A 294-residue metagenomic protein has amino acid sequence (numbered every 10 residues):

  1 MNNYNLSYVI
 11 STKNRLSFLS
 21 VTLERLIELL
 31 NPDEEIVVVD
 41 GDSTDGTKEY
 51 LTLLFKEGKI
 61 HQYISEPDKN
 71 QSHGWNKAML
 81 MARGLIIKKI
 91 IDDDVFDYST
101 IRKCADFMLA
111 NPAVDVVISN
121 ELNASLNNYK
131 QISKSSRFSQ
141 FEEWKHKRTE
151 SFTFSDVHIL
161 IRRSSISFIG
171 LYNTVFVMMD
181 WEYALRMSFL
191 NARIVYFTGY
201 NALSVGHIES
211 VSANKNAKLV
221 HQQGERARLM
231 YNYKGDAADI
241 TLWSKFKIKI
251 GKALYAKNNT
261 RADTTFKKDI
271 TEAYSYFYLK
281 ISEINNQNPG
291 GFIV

Functional and structural regions predicted by a protein language model:
Y4-S7, E35, E182: Cell-envelope/extracellular polymer assembly enzymes that use nucleotide-activated donors
E24-D33: Short, acidic, metal-binding catalytic loop of nucleotide-sugar glycosyltransferases
D33-D42, I64-P67: Short beta-strand/loop segment that forms part of the nucleotide-sugar
D40-E49, I91: A conserved acidic beta->alpha catalytic loop
E66-A82: Glycine-rich, basic loop-to-helix element that forms the pyrophosphate-binding segment of sugar-nucleotide handling
I87: Short aromatic/hydrophobic "clamp" motif used to bind/position activated sugar donors
S99-I132: Conserved donor NDP-sugar-binding/catalytic core segment of glycosyltransferases
F141-L219, Q223: Conserved nucleotide-sugar donor-binding catalytic segment
